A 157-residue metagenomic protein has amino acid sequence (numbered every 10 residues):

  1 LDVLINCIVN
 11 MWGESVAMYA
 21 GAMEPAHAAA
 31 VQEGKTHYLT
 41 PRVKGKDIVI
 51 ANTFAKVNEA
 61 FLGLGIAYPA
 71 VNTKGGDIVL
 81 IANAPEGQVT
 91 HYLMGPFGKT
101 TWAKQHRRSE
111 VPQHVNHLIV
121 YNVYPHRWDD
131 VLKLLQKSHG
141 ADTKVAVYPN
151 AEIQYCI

Functional and structural regions predicted by a protein language model:
L1-I78, A82-I157: Metallocofactor- and cofactor-centric catalytic cores in central/energy metabolism, strongly enriched
